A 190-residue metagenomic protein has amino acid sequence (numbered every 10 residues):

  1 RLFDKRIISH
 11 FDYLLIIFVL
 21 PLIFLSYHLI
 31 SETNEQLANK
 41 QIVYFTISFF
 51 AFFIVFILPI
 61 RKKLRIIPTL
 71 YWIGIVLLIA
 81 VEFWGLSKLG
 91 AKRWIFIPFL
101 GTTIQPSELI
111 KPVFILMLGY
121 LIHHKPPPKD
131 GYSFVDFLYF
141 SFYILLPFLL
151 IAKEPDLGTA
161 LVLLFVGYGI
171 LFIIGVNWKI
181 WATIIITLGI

Functional and structural regions predicted by a protein language model:
R1-L15, P21-P155: Membrane-helix boundary/helix-loop-helix interface segments in multi-pass membrane proteins
E32, I122, Y168, F172-V176: Conserved NTP-handling cores and scaffolds of large molecular machines
L37, F83-L86, N177-I190: A membrane-periplasm/extracellular boundary helix in multi-pass inner-membrane enzymes that assemble envelope glycans
F49, A160-L171, I186-G189: Hydrophobic transmembrane alpha-helices of multi-pass, membrane-embedded glycosylation machinery
I60-R65, I173-T183: Membrane-helix interface "capping/anchor" motifs
K153-G158, G175-W178: Transmembrane helix interruption/hinge and helix-loop junction motifs
